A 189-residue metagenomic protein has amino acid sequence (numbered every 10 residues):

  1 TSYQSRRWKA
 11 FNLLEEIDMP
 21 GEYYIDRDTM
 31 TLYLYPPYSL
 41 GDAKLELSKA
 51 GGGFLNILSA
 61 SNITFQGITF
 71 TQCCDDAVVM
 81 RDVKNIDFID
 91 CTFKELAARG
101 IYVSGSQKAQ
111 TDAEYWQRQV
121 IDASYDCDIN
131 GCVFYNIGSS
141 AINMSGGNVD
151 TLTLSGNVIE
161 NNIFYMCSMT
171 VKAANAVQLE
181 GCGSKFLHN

Functional and structural regions predicted by a protein language model:
T1-E16: Short, basic/low-complexity N-terminal boundary segments at the transition from targeting/disordered tails
N12-T71: Extended, small-residue-rich solenoid/repeat segments and analogous flexible loops that form exposed scaffolds
G52-F54, D76-A77, R99-G100, S140-A141 (+1 more regions): Structural detector of coil-to-beta-strand junctions
S61-Q72, K84-A98, Q107, D112-S139 (+2 more regions): Right-handed parallel beta-helix
M80, V120-I121, T151, Q178: Residue-level "hotspot" positions that anchor or transmit function at local structural transition points
G146-N148: Asp-box/WD-like beta-propeller blade repeats and closely related beta-sheet repeat scaffolds
V171: Extracellular repeat turn/loop positions enriched in glycine and acidic/polar residues, especially those that create
